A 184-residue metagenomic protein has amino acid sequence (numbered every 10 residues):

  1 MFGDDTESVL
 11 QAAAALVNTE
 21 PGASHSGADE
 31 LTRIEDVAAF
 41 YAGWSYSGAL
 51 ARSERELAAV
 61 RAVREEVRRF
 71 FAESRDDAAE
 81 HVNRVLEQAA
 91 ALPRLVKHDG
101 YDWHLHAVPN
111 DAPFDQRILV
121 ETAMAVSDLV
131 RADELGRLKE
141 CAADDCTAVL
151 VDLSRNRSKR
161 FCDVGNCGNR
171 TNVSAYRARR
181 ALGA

Functional and structural regions predicted by a protein language model:
M1-E140, T147-V151, A184: Short helix-coil boundary/hinge micro-motifs
E140-D145, V164-N166: Short, cysteine/histidine-rich loop/knuckle motifs that typically chelate Zn2+
S154-N156, A175: C-terminal structured interaction module
R157-G168: Cysteine-rich micro-motifs
N166-G183: Basic DNA-binding region of bZIP-type proteins
